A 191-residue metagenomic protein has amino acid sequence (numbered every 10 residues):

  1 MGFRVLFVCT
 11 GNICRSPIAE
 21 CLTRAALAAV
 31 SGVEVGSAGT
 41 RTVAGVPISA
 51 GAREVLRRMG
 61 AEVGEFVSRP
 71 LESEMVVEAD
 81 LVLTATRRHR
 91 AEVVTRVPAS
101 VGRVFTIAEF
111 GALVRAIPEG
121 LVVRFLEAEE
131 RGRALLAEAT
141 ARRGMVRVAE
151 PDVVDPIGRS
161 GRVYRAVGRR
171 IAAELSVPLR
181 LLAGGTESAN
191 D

Functional and structural regions predicted by a protein language model:
M1-L81, R87-G102, S176, R180-S188: Conserved active-site segments centered on acidic
T86-R87, A108: Short secondary-structure boundary segments
V94-D191: Phosphate-binding/catalytic loops
